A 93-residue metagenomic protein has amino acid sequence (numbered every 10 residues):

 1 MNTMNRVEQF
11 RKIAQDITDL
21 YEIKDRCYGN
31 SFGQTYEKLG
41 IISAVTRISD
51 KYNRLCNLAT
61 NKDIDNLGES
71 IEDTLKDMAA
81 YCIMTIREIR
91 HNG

Functional and structural regions predicted by a protein language model:
M1-G93: Intrinsically disordered, low-complexity regulatory regions that flank transcription factor DNA-binding cores
